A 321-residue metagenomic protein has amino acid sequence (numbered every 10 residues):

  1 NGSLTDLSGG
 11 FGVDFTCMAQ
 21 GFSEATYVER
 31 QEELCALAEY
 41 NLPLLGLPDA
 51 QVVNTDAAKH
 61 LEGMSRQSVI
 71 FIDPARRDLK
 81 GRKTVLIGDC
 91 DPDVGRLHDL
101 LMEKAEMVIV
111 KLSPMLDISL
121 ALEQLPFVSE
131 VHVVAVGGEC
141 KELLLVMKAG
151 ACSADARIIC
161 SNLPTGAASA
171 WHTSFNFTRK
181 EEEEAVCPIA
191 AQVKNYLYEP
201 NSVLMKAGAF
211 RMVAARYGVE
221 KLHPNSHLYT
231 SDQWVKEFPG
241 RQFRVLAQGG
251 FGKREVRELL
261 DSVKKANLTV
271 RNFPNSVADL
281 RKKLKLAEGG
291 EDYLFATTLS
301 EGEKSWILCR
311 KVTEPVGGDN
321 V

Functional and structural regions predicted by a protein language model:
N1-V321: SAM-dependent transferase fold signal centered on methyltransferase-like domains, encompassing both Class I
